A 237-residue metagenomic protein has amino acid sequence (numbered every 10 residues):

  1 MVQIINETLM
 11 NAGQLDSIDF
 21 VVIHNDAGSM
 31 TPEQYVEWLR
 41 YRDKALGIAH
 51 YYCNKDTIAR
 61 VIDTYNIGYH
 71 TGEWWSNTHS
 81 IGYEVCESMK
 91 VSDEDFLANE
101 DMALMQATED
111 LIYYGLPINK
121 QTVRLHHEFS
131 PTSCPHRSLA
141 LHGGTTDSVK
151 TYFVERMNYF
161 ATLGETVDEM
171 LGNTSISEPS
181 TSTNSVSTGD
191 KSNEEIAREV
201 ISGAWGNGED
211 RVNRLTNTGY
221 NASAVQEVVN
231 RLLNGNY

Functional and structural regions predicted by a protein language model:
M1-N77: N-terminal catalytic cores of peptidoglycan-degrading enzymes
I4-L15, M89-T188: Basic/polar, cationic surfaces and motifs that engage anionic cell-wall and phosphate/carboxylate ligands
A27, S76, I81-V91, T108: Cell-envelope and extracellular/periplasmic
E100, L104, K150, N193-A197 (+2 more regions): Extracytoplasmic/secreted envelope proteins and their assembly/folding machinery, especially bacterial periplasmic
V186-W205, N234-Y237: Disulfide-bonded cysteine-rich modules in secreted/extracellular proteins, activating on the conserved Cys frameworks
I201-V212, Y220-A222: Extracytoplasmic Gram-positive cell-surface binding/anchoring modules and repeats
A222-Y237: Extracellular LysM carbohydrate-binding repeats and other cell-envelope/extracellular binding modules
